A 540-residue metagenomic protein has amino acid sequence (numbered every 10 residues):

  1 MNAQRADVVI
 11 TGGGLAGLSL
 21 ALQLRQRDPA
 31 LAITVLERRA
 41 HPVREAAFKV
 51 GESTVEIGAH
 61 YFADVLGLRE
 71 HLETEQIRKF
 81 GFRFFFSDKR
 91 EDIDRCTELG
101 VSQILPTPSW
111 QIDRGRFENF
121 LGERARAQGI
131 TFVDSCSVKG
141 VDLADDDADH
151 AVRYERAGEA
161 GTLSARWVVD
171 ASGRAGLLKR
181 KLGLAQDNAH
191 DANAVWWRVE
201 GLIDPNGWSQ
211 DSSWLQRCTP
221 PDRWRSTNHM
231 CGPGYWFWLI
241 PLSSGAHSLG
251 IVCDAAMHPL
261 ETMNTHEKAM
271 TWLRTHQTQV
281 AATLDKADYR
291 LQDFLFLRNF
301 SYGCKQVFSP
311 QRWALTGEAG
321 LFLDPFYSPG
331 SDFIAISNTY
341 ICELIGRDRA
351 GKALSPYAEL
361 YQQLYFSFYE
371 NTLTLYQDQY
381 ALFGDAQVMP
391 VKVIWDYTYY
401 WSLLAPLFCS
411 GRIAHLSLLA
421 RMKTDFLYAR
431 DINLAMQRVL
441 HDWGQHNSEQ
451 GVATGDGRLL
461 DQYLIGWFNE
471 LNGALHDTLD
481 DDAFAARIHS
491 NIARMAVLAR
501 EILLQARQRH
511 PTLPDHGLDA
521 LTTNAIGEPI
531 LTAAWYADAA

Functional and structural regions predicted by a protein language model:
N2-A16, T34: Beta1/beta-strand and adjacent pyrophosphate-binding region of the FAD-binding site in flavoprotein oxidoreductases
T11, D170, L315: Redox-cofactor binding/interface segments in oxidoreductases and associated redox assembly factors
R25-V50: Glycine-rich FAD pyrophosphate-binding loop
V43, R124-V280, N338: Predominantly flavin-linked oxidoreductase catalytic cores and closely associated redox partners
V43-R90: N-terminal FAD cofactor-binding segment of flavoenzymes
Q103-E123, P259-N264: Short beta-strand to alpha-helix junction loop
P233-Y235, P241-G245, M257-Y380: FAD/FMN-dependent oxidoreductases across multiple families
L344-A540: C-terminal helical "tail/cap" subdomain of flavin- and related membrane-associated enzymes
